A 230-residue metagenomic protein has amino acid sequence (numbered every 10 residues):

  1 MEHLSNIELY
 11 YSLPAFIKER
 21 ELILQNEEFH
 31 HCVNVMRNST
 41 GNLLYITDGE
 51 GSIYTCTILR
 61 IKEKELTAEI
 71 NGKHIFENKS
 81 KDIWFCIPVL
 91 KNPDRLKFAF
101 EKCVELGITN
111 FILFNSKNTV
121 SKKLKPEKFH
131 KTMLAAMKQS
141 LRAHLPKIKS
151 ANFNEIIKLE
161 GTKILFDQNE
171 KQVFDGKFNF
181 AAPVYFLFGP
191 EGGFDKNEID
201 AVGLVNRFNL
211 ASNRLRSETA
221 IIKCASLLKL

Functional and structural regions predicted by a protein language model:
M1-I75: N-terminal positively charged helical leader segments and presequences
L13, N26-E27, G49, V89 (+3 more regions): Fold-independent oxyanion-binding glycine-rich loops and adjacent beta-strand/coil segments at enzyme active sites
F76-T162: RNA substrate-binding interface of SAM-dependent RNA methyltransferases
K163-D200, V205-L210: Active-site/ligand-binding-proximal alpha/beta "capping" segment
K196-L230: Structured adenosyl-cofactor binding patch, chiefly the S-adenosyl-L-methionine
